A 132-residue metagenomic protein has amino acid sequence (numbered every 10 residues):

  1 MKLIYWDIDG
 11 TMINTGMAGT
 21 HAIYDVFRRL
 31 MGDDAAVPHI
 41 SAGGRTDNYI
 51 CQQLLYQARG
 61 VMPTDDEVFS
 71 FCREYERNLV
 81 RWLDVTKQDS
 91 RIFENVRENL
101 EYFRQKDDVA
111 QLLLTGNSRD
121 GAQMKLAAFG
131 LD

Functional and structural regions predicted by a protein language model:
M1-G43, Q52, Y56: Active-site neighborhood of HAD-like aspartate-dependent phosphohydrolases
T11, H39, D84-Q88, A110: Conserved short-loop catalytic and cofactor-binding motifs
A18, T46, R91-N95, N117-S118: Short beta->alpha linker loops
T20-Y24, D47-N48, Q52, C72 (+3 more regions): An amphipathic alpha-helix signature
D25-R28, M124-A128: Short, well-ordered alpha-helices that flank and scaffold nucleotide-derived cofactor binding pockets
L55-Y102, K106: Metal-dependent phosphoesterase signature
V96-A127: Substrate-recognition element of Asp-dependent hydrolases with the DxDx(T/V) motif
L131-D132: Conserved H-loop
